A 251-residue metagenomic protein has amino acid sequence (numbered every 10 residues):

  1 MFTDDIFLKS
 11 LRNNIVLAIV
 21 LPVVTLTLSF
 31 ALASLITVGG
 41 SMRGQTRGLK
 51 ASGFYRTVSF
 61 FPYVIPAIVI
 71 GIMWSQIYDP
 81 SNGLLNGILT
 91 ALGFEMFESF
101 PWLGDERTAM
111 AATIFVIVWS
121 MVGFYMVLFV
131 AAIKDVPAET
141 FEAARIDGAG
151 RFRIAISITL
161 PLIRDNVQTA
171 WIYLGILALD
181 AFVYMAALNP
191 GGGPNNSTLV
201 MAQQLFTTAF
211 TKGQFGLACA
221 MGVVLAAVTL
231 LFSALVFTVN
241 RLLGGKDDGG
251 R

Functional and structural regions predicted by a protein language model:
M1-R251: A structural signal for multi-pass alpha-helical bundles of membrane permease subunits that mediate small-molecule
